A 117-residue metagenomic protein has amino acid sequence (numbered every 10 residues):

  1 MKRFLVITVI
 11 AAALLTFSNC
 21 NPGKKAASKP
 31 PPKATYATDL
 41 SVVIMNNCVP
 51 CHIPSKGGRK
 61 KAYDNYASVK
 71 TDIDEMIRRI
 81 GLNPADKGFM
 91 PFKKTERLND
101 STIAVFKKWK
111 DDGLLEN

Functional and structural regions predicted by a protein language model:
M1-F4: Positively charged n-region of N-terminal signal peptides that target proteins for export
I7-T16: Bacterial N-terminal signal peptides
N19-N117: Aromatic- and Gly/Pro-enriched helix-to-coil junctions and flexible linker segments
